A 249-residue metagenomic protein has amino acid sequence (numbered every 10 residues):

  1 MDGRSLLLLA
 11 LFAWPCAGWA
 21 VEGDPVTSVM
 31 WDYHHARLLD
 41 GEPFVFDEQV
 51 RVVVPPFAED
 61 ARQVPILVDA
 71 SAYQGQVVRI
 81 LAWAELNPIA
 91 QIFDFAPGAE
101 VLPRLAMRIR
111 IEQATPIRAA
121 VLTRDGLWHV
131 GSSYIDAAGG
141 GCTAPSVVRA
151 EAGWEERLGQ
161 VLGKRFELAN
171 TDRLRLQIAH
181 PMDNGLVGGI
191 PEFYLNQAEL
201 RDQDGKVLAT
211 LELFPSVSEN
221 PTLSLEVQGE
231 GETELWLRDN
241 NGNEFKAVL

Functional and structural regions predicted by a protein language model:
P25-S28, G139-G163, A169: Low-complexity, Pro/Ser/Thr- and charge-rich linker/hinge segments at domain boundaries
H35-D60, G153-E167: N-terminal edge beta-strand
P56-L67, A169-P181: Contiguous beta-strand segments within globular domains
G98-L105, P215-E226: Aromatic sugar-binding surface patches on proteins that engage polysaccharides or sugar-phosphate polymers
R108-A114, E226-G231: Surface-exposed, short loops/turns at beta-strand junctions within beta-sandwich domains
R124-V130, D239-A247: Short acidic/polar inter-strand loop motif in beta-rich domains
Y134-G140, L249: Short beta-strand edge segments in extracellular beta-sheet folds
I178-P191: Short amphipathic, basic-aromatic surface patches that mediate peripheral association with negatively charged
